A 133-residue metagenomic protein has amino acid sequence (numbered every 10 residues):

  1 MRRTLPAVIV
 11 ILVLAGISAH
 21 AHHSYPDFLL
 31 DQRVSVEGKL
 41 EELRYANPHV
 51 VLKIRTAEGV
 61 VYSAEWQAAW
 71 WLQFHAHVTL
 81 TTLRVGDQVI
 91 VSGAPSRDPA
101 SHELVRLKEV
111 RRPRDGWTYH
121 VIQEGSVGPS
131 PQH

Functional and structural regions predicted by a protein language model:
M1-T4: Positively charged n-region of N-terminal signal peptides that target proteins for export
P6-G16: Bacterial N-terminal signal peptides
A19-V34: Short boundary/loop segments of OB/S1/cold-shock single-stranded nucleic-acid-binding domains
G38-L40: Conserved hydrophobic positions within beta-strands
A46-R55: Short aromatic-glycine-enriched beta-strand elements
E58-A69: A short macromolecule-binding patch
F74-V91: Short nucleic-acid-contacting surface segments enriched for D/E, G, S/T with interspersed K/R
S96-Q123: OB-fold/S1-family single-stranded nucleic acid-binding modules
